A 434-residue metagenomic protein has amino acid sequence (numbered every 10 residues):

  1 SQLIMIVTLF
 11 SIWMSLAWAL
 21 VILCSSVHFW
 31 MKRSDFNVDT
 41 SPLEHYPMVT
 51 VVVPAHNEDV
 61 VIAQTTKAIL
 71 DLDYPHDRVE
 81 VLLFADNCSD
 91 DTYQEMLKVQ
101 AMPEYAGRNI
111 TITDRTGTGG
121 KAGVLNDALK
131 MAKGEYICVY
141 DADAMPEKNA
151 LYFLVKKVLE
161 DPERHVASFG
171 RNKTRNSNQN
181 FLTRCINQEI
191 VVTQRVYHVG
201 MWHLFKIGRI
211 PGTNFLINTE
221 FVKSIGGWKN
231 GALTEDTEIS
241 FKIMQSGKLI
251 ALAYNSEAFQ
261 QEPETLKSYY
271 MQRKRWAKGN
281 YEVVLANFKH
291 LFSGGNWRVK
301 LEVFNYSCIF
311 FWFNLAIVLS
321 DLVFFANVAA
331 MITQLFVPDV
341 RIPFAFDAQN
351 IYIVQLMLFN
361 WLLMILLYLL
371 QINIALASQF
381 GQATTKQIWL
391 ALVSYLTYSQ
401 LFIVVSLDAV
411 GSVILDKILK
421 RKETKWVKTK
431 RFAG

Functional and structural regions predicted by a protein language model:
I22-Y46, K289-V303, A330-G434: Juxtamembrane C-terminal module of membrane proteins
L23-R78: N-terminal signal-anchor transmembrane helix
P47-T50, E80, K223, E238: Cell-envelope/extracellular polymer assembly enzymes that use nucleotide-activated donors
A63, D90-V99, N149: Acidic helix N-cap motif at the loop->helix transition within catalytic regions of sugar-transfer enzymes
H76, A85-Q94, G117-T118: A conserved acidic beta->alpha catalytic loop
Q100, E104-G107, T113-E135, K148-L233 (+1 more regions): Long helical/loop segments within the catalytic core of UDP-sugar-dependent glycosyltransferases, especially the large
G231, S240-F259: Catalytic donor-sugar/metal-binding loop of nucleotide-sugar-dependent glycosyltransferases
